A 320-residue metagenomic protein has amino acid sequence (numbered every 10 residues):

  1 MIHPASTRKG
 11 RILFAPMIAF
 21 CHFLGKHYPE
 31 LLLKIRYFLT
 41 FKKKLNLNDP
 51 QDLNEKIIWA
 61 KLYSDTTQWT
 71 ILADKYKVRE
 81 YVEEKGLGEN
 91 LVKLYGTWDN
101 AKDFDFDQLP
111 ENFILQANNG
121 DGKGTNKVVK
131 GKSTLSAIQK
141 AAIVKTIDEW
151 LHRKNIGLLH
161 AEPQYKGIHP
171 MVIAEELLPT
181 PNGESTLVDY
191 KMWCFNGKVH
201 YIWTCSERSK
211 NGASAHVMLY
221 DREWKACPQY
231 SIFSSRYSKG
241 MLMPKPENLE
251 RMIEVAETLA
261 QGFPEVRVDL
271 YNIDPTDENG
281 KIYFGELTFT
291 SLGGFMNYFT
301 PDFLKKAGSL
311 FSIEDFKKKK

Functional and structural regions predicted by a protein language model:
M1-S64: Membrane-proximal basic amphipathic "stem/tether" segments
D49-S133, A137, A142-A161, M171: A conserved helix-loop-beta module that forms one wall/lid of the active-site cleft in ATP-utilizing catalytic domains
R79, K102-D105, D121-N126, S136-I138 (+5 more regions): Short catalytic/ligand-binding loop motif for oxyanion handling, primarily in non-cytosolic enzymes, centered on
L109, T134-F233, D274: Phosphate-binding site of ATP-dependent enzymes
D189, P264-D277: A short glycine-rich, hydrophobically flanked beta-strand micro-motif that places a catalytic Asp/Glu for divalent metal
P228-A256: A conserved mid-domain beta-alpha-beta active-site/ligand-binding segment of alpha/beta enzyme cores
I253-A260, R267: A conserved acidic, glycine/proline-rich C-terminal tail/linker
E254, N272, D277-K320: C-terminal active-site "lid" helix and adjoining low-complexity regulatory extension at the edge of ATP-using catalytic
